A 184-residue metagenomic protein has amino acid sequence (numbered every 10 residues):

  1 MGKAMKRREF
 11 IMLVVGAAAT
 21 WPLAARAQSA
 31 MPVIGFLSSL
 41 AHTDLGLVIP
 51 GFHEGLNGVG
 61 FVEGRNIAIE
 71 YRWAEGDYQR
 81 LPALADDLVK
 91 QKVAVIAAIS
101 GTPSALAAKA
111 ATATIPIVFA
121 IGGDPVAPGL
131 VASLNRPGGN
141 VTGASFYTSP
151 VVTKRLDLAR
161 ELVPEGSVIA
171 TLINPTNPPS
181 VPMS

Functional and structural regions predicted by a protein language model:
M1-S184: Short hydrophobic alpha-helices and adjacent helix-cap/hinge residues
